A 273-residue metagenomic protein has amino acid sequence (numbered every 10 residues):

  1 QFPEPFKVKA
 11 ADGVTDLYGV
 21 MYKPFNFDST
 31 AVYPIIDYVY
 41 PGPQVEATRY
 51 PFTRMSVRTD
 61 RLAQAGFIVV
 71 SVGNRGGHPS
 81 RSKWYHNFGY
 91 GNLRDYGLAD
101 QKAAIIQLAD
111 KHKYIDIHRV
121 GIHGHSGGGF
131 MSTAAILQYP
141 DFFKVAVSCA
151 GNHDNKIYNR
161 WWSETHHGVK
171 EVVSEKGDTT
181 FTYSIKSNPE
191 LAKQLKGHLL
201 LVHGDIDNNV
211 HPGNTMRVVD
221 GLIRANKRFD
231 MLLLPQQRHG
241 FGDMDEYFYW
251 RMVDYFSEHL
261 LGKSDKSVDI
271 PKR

Functional and structural regions predicted by a protein language model:
Q1-R273: Serine-hydrolase catalytic core recognition
